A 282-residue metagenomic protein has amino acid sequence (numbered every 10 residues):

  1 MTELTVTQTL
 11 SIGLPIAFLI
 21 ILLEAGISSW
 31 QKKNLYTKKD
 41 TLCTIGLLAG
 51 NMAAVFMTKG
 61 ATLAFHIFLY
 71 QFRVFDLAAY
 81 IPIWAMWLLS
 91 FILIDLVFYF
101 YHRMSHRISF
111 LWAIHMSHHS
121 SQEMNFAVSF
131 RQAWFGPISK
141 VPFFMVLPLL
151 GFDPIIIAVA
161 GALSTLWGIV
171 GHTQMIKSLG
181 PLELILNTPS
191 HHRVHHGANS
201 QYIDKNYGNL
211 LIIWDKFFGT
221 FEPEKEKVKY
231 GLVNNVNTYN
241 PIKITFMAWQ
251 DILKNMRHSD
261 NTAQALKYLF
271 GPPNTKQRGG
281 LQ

Functional and structural regions predicted by a protein language model:
M1-A17: Hydrophobic transmembrane alpha-helical segments in integral membrane proteins
T2-V6, L35-D40, D76-I83, S117-H118: Helix-boundary and loop/linker segments of multi-pass membrane transporters
I12, L35-G50: Loop-to-helix transition at the N-terminal end of transmembrane alpha-helices
I16-S28, F91, D95: Central hydrophobic cores of alpha-helical transmembrane segments in multi-pass inner-membrane proteins across all
L22-L42: Membrane-interface helix-loop junction between the first two transmembrane segments
A49-T58, D76, I81-V233: Membrane-embedded catalytic scaffold of the fatty acid hydroxylase/desaturase
H66-A78: Membrane-interface helix termini and inter-helical loops of multi-pass transporters
V228-Q282: Cytosolic-facing loops and C-terminal tails of multi-pass membrane proteins
